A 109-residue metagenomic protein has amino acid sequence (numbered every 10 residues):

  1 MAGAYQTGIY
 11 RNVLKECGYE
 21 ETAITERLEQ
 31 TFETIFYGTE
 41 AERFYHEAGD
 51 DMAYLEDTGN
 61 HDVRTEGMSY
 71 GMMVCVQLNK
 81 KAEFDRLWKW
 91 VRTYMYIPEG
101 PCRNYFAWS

Functional and structural regions predicted by a protein language model:
M1-R64, K81-W108: Low-complexity, Ser/Thr/Pro/Gly-enriched N-terminal "stalk/linker" regions
M72-K81: Alpha-helical support elements that line or immediately flank enzyme active sites and cofactor-binding pockets
